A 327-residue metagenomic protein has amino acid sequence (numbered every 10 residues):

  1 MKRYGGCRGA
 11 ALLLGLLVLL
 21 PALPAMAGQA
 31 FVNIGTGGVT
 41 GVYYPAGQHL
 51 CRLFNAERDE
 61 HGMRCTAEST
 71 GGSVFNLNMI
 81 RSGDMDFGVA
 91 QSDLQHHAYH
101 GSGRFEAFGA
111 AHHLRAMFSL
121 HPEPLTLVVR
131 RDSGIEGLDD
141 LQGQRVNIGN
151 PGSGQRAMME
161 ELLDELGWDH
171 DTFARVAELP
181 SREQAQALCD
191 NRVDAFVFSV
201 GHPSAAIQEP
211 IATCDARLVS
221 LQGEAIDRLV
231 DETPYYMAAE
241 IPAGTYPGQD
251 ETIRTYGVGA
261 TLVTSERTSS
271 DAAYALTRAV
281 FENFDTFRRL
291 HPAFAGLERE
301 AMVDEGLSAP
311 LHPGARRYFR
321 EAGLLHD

Functional and structural regions predicted by a protein language model:
K2-L13: Bacterial N-terminal signal peptides that target proteins for export
A11-A22: Bacterial N-terminal signal peptides
L23-A27: Sec/Tat signal peptide C-region and signal peptidase I cleavage site
G28-H97: N-terminal (or domain-start) structured segment
F31-E57, E123-D190, E305, A309-G314: Bilobed "Venus flytrap"/periplasmic-binding protein-like clamshell domains and structurally analogous long
S92-L94, G103, S133, H170-V263 (+1 more regions): Pocket-lining segment of extracytoplasmic ligand-binding domains
E106-L120, L125, T245-R254: A structural signal for short loop-to-beta-strand junctions that line the ligand-binding cleft of periplasmic/secreted
E183, D190-N191, V200-L218, R228-V230 (+2 more regions): An extracytoplasmic/periplasmic, membrane-proximal ligand-sensing/linker region
